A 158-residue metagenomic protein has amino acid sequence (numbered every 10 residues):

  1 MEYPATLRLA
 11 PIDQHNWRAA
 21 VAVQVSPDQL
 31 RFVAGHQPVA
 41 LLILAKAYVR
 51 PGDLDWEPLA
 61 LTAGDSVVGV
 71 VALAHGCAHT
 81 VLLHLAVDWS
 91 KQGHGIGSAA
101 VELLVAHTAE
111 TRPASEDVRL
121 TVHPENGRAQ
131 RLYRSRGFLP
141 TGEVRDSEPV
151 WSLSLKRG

Functional and structural regions predicted by a protein language model:
E2-H84, D88-S90, V101-L103, H107-T111 (+1 more regions): Acetyl-CoA-dependent GNAT
R18, Q130-R131: Alpha-helical elements of the RecA-like P-loop NTPase motor core of helicases
L73, L85, L104, L120 (+2 more regions): Generic leucine side-chain signal with a strong bias for well-ordered alpha-helical environments
Q92, A114, V118-Q130, D146-W151 (+1 more regions): Conserved beta-strand-loop-alpha-helix junction that forms the acyl-donor binding cleft
H94-A99: A short glycine-leucine-enriched loop at secondary-structure breakpoints that most characteristically corresponds
Y133, F138: Conserved active-site tyrosine of GNAT-family acetyltransferases
